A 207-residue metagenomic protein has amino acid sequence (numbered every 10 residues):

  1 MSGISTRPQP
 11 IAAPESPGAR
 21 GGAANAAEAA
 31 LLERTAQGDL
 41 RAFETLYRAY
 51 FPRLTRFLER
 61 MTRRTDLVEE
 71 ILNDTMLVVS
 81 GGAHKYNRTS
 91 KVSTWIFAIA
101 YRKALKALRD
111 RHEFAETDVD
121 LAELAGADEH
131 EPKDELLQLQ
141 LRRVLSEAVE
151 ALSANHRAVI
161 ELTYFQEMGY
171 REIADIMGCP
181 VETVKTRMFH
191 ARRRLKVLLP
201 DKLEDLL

Functional and structural regions predicted by a protein language model:
M1-Q37, R41, T45-R48, D120-R157 (+2 more regions): Intrinsic, short, N-terminal disordered tails of RNA polymerase sigma-factor systems
T35, Y50, L54, L58 (+5 more regions): Short, small-hydrophobic-rich alpha-helical interface motif
A36-Q37, R63, N73-V92, D110-H112 (+1 more regions): Sigma70-family region 2
R41, P52, T62-R63, S90 (+1 more regions): Residue-level signal for the short linker/turn that defines the boundary of a DNA-recognition helix
Y47-T65, G82, F97, V149 (+2 more regions): Amphipathic, Lys/Arg- and hydrophobic-enriched alpha-helical face
H84-R88, A98-D118, Q138, H190: Arg/Lys-rich amphipathic alpha helix in sigma70-family domain 2
V159-T163: A short pre-motif secondary-structure segment
